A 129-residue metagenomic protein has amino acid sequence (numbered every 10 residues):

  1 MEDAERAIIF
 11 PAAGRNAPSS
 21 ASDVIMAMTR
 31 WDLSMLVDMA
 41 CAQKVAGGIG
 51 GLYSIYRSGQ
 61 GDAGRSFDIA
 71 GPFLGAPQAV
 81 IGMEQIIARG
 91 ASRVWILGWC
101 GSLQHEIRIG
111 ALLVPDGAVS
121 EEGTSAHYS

Functional and structural regions predicted by a protein language model:
M1-S129: Metabolite-binding pocket within alpha/beta catalytic cores that recognizes anionic/polar moieties
